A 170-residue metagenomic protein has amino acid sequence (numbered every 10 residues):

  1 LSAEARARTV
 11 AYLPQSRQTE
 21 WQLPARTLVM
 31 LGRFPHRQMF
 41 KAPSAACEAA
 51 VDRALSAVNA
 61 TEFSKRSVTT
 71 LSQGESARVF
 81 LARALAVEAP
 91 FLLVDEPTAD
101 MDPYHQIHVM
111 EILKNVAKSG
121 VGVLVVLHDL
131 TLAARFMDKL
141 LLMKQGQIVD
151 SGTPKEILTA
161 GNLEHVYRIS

Functional and structural regions predicted by a protein language model:
M30, A45-F63, E88: Conserved ABC ATPase "signature" region
A42, S67-L71, E75: Conserved ABC ATPase signature
L92-E96: Catalytic Walker B motif of ABC-type/P-loop ATPase nucleotide-binding domains
L127-H128: H-loop/switch region of ABC-family ATPase nucleotide-binding domains
A133-R135: A short, surface-exposed alpha-helical micro-motif characterized by mixed small hydrophobic and charged/polar residues
S151-G152: ABC ATPase "signature
